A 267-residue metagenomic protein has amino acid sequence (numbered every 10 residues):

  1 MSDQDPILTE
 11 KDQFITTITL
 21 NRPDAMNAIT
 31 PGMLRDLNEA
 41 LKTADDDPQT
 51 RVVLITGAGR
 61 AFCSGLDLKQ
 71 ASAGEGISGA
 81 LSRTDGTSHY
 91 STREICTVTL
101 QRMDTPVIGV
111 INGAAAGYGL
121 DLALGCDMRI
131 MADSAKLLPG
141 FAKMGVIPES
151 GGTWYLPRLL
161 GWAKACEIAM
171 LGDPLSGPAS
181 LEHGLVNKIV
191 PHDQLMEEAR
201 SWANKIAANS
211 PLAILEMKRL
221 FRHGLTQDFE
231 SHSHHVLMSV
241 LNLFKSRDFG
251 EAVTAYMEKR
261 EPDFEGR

Functional and structural regions predicted by a protein language model:
M1-A58, G74, V98: Conserved CoA-thioester-binding segment of acyl-CoA-metabolizing enzymes
P6, K42, Q49, G57-T99 (+1 more regions): Glycine- (often His-adjacent) and acidic-residue-rich active-site loop that binds/positions the CoA thioester
I18, R22, L37, I55 (+7 more regions): Terminal peptide-recognition signature
N21, N27-T30, G57-G59, G65-D67 (+5 more regions): Conserved phosphate-binding and hydrolysis motifs of nucleotide-dependent enzymes
M33-D36, T92, L195, V236: Hydrophobic alpha-helical membrane-association signature
K42, L215-L225, L241-F244, M257: Regular secondary-structure segments
V98-I214, L241, K245-S246, E251-T254 (+2 more regions): Crotonase-fold acyl-CoA enzyme core
